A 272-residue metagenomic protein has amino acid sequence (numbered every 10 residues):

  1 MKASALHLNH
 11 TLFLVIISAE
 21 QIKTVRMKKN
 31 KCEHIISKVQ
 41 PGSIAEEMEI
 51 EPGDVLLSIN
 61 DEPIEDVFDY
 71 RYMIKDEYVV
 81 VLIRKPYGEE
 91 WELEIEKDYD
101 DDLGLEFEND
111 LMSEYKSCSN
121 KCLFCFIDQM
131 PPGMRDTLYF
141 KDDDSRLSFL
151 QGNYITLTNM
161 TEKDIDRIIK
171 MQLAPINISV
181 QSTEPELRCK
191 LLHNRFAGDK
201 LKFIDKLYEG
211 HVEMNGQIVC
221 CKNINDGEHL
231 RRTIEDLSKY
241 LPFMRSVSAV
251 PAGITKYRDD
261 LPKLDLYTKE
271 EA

Functional and structural regions predicted by a protein language model:
H7-L8, F13-I16, I22-H34, E46 (+3 more regions): PDZ/PDZ-like peptide-tail recognition elements
K28-I36, P52-S58: Short, basic/aromatic beta-hairpin or loop at an interaction surface
E33-P41, D61-I64: Short, structured beta-strand/loop micro-motifs enriched in basic residues and often containing a Trp
A45, G53, V81, C125: Terminal peptide-recognition signature
E47-E65: Conserved PDZ fold ligand-binding element
E89-E90, K97-F243, G253-T268: Conserved Radical SAM active-site core
A272: Hard-cation-handling environments
